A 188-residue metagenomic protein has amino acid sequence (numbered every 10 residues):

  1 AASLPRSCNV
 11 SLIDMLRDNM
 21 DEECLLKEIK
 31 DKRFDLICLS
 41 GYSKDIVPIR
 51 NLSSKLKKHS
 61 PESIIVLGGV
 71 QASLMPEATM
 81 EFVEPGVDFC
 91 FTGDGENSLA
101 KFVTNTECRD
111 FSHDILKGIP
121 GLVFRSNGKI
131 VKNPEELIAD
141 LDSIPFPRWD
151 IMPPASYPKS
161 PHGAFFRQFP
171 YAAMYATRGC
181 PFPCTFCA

Functional and structural regions predicted by a protein language model:
S3-D140: Glycine-rich beta-alpha loop elements in corrinoid/cobalamin-binding modules across cobalamin-dependent enzymes
D142, P147-A188: Radical SAM [4Fe-4S] cluster-binding motif and immediate context
